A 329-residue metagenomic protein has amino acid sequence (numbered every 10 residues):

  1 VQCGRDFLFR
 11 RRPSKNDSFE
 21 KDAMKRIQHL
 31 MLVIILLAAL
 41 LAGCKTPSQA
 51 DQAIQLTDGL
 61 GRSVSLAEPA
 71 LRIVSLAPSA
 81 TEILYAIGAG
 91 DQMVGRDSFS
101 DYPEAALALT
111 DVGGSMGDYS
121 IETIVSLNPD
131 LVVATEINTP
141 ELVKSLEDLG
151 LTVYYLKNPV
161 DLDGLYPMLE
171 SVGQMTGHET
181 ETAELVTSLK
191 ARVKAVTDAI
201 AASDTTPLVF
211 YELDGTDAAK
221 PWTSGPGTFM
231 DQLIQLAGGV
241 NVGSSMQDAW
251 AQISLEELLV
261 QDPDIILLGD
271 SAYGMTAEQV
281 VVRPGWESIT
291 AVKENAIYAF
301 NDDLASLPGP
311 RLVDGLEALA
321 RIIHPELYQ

Functional and structural regions predicted by a protein language model:
N16-I27, G43-T81, E179-Y211, D262-I265 (+1 more regions): Bacterial Sec-exported substrate-binding components of ABC uptake systems
V33-L40: Bacterial N-terminal signal peptides
T46, G164, E170-Q174, A183 (+3 more regions): Structured C-terminal subdomain patch of bacterial secreted/periplasmic proteins
G59-G61, V112-I121, P159, M246-L255: Short helix-initiation/N-cap motifs at beta->coil->alpha
R72-L127, L131-E136, V242: A short, structured surface patch at a secondary-structure boundary
Y119-N128, D148-L149, I253-D262: Short helices/loops that flank or line small-molecule/ion binding pockets
E141, K157-S171, T205-F229, G274-M275: Extracytoplasmic ligand-binding site segments that recognize negatively charged/polar headgroups
S224-W250, A299: His/Asp/Glu-enriched short active-site or ligand-binding loop at hydrolase and phosphoryl-transfer sites
